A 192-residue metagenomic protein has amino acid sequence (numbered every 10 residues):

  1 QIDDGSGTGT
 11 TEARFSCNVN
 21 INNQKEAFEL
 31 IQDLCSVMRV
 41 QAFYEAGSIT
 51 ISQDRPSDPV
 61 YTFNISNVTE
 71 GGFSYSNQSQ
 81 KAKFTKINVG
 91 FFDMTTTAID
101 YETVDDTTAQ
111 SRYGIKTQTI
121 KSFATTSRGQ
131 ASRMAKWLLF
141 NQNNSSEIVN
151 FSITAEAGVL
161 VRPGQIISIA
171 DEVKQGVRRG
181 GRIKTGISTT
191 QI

Functional and structural regions predicted by a protein language model:
Q1-I192: C-terminal extracytoplasmic interaction modules
